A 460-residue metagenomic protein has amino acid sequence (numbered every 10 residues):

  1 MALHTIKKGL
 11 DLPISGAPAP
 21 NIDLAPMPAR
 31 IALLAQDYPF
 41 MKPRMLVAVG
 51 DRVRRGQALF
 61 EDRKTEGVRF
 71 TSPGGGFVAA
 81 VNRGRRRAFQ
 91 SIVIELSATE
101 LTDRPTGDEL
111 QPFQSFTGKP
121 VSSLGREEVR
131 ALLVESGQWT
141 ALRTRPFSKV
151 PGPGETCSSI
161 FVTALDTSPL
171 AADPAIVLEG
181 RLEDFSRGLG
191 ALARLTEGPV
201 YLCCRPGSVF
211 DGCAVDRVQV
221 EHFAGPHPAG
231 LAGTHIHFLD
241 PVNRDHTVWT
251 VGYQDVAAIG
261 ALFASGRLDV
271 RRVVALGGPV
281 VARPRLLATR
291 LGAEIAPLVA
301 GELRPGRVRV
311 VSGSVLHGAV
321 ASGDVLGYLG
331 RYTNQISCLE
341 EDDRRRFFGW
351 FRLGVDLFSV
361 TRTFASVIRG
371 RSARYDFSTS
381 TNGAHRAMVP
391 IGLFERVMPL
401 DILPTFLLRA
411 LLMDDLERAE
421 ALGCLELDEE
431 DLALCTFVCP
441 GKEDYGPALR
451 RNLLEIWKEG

Functional and structural regions predicted by a protein language model:
M1-A48, E61, F223: N-terminal, Lys/Arg-enriched amphipathic/low-complexity engagement segments that precede the first folded domain
A29-L33, G75-F77, V81: Translation machinery proteins
A48-E61, A80: Short, well-structured beta-strand-loop connectors
E61-G67: Short boundary/loop segments of OB/S1/cold-shock single-stranded nucleic-acid-binding domains
G67-G75: Short coil-to-beta-strand transition motifs
N82-P297, G301-G460: Buried, small/hydrophobic-residue-enriched core segments of structured protein domains
